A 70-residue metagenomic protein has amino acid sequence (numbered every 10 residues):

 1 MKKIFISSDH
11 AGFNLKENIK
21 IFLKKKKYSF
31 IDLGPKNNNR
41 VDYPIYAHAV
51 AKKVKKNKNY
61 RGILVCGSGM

Functional and structural regions predicted by a protein language model:
K2-F22: N-terminal beta1-alpha1 ligand-phosphate binding loop
I6, V41, R61-I63: N-terminal hydrophobic or amphipathic segments with adjacent small-residue motifs that include Sec signal peptides
H10, N14, R40-I45, A49 (+1 more regions): Residues at secondary-structure transition points
I21-S29: Short helix-loop-beta junction
S29-R40: A short beta-strand-loop structural module common to alpha/beta enzyme folds
Y46-L64, S68: Short, structured active-site "lid" loops
